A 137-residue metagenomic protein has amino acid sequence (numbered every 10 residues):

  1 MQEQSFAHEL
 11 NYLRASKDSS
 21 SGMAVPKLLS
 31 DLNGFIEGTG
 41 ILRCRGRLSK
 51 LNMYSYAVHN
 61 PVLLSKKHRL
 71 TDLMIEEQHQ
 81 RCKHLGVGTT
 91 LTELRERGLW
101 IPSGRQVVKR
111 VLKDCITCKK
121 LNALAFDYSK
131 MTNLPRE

Functional and structural regions predicted by a protein language model:
M1-E137: RNase H-like DDE catalytic core and adjacent DNA/metal-binding regions of integrase/transposase superfamily proteins
